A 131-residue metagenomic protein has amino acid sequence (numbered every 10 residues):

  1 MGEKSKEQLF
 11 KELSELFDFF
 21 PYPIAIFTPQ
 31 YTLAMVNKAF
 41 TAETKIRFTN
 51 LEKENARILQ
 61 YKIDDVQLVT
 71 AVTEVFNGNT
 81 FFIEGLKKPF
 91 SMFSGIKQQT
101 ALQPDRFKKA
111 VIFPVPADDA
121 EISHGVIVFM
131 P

Functional and structural regions predicted by a protein language model:
G2-K6, F48-T49, G85, P89-S91: Inter-domain helical "communication" segments and dimerization helices that couple sensory or membrane-embedded modules
E3-E43: Sensory modules in modular signal-transduction proteins
F19-F20, E54, G78-N79: Structured helix-beta-strand junction loops
T28, P116-A117: Short, acidic, Ser/Thr-enriched surface-loop or helix-capping motifs
A34, A101-K109: PAS-family sensory domains
T41-I58, D65: PAS and related sensory helical modules
K62-T100: Terminal output helix/cap of sensory domains in signal transduction proteins
A110-F113, A120-P131: PAS-family sensory domains
